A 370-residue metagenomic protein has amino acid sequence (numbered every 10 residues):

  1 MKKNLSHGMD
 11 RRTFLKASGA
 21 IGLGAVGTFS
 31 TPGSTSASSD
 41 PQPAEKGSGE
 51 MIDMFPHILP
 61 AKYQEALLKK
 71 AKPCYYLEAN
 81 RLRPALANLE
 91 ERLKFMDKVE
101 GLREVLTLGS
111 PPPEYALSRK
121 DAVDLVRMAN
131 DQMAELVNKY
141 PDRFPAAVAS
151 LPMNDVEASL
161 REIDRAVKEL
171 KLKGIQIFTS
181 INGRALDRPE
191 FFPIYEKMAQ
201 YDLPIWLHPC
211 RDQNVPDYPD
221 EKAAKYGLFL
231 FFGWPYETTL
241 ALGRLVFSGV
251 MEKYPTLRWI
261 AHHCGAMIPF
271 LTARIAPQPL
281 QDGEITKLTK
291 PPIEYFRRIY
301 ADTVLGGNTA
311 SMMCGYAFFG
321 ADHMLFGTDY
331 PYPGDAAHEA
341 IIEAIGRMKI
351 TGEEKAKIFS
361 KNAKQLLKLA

Functional and structural regions predicted by a protein language model:
K2-G33, S39-E50, M54, P60-R103 (+8 more regions): Mid-to-C-terminal alpha-helical segments outside catalytic/metal-binding sites
S48, P60-A87, V123, D212-Y236 (+1 more regions): Active-site gating loops and adjacent loop-to-helix segments of metal-dependent hydrolytic enzymes
I52-M54, E104-L106, A146-A149, I175-I177 (+4 more regions): Hydrophobic faces of well-ordered beta-strands that scaffold small-molecule active sites in alpha/beta enzyme cores
L59-A61, P112-E114, N154-D155, G183 (+4 more regions): Active-site environment of divalent metal-dependent phosphoester hydrolases
R103, T107-L242, S248: Active-site gating/metal-coordination segments in enzymes
L170-K173, Y201-L203, T256, R297 (+1 more regions): Glycine-enriched alpha-helix->loop->beta-strand junction motifs that scaffold or abut catalytic
I177, G227-P235, K253, W259-H263 (+2 more regions): Active-site core of metal-dependent hydrolases
G249, P255-P292: Aromatic-lined glycan-binding groove of carbohydrate-active enzymes
